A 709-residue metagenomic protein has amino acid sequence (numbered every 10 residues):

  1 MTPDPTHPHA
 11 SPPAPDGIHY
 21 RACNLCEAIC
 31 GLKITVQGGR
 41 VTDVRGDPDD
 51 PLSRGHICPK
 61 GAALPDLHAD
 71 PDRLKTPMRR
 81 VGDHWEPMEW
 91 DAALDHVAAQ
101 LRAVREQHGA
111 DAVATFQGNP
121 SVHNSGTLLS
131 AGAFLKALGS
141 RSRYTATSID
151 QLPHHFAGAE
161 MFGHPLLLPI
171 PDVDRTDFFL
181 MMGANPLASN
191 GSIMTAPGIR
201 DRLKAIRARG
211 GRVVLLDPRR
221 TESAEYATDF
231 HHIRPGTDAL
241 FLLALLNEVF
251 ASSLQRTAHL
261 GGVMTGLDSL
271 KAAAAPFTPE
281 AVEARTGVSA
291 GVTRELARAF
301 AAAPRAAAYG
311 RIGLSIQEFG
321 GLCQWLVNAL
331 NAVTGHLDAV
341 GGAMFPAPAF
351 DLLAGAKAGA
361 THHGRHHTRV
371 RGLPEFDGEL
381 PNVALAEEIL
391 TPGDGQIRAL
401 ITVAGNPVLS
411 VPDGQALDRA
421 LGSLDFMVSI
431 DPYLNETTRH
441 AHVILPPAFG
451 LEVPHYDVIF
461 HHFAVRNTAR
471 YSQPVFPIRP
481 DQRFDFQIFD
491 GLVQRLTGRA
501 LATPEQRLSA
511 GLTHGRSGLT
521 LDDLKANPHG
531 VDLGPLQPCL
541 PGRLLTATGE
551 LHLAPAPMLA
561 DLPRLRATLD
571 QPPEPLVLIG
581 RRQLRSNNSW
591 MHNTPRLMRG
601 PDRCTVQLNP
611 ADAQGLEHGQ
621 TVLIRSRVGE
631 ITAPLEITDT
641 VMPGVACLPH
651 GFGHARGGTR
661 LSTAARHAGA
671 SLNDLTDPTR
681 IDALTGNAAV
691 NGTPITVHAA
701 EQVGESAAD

Functional and structural regions predicted by a protein language model:
M1-S252, A281, S289, V403 (+4 more regions): N-terminal export/assembly segments and adjacent metallocofactor-ligating motifs of anaerobic energy-metabolism
T35-V41, A547-T548, S626-R627: Short acidic-glycine loop/turn motifs at beta-strand connectors
A93-V113, P169-F179, A273, R294-A307 (+2 more regions): Glycine-rich phosphate/diphosphate-binding loops that line cofactor/substrate pockets in enzymes
F116-H123, A284-V288, R311-E318, F350 (+1 more regions): Conserved short loop/turn motifs at secondary-structure junctions
T127-A205, R209-L216, A239-L243, A329-R439 (+2 more regions): Extended redox/cofactor-interaction regions of prokaryotic respiratory oxidoreductases
A227-H232, L451-V458, N467-I478: Short beta-alpha connecting loops at secondary-structure transitions that line or flank enzyme active sites
G262-M264, F300, A343-A354, P504-S517: A glycine-rich phosphate-binding loop feature that marks nucleotide/adenosyl-phosphate handling sites
Q473-P528, R596-V606, D612-D709: Long, contiguous, secondary-structure-rich segments that constitute the structural scaffold of globular domains
